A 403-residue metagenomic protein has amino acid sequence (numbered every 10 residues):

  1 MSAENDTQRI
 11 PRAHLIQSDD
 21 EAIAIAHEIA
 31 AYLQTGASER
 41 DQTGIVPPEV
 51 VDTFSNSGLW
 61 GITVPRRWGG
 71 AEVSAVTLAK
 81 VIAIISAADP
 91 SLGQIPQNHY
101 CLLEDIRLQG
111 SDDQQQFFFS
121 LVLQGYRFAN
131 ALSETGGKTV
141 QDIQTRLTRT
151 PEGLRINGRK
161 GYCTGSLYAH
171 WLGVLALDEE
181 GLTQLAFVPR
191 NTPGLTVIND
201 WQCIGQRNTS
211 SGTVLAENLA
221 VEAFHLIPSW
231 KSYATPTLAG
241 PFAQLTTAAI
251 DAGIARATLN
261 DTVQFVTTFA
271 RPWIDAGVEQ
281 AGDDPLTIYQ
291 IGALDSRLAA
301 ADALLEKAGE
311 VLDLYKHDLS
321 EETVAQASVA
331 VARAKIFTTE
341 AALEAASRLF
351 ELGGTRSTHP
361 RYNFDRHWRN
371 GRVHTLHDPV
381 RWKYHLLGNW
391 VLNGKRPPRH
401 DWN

Functional and structural regions predicted by a protein language model:
M1-A88: A generic N-terminal leader/anchor concept
H27, G253-R256, N260, G292-A299 (+3 more regions): Generic structural signal for well-ordered, non-transmembrane alpha-helical segments in soluble/cytosolic regions
S38-D41, A299-R333, F350-G353, T358: C-terminal helix-coil-helix/basic helical segment that borders enzyme active sites and/or dimer interfaces and provides
P48-N56, I62-T164: Glycine-rich flavin
G161-S166, A243-T246, H377: Glycine-rich phosphate/pyrophosphate-binding beta-alpha loops
Y162-V197: A short core secondary-structure module
C203-A299: Glycine-rich beta->alpha junctions and the first turn(s) of the following alpha-helix
G353-N403: Glycine-rich phosphate/cofactor-binding loops in nucleotide/flavin-utilizing enzymes
